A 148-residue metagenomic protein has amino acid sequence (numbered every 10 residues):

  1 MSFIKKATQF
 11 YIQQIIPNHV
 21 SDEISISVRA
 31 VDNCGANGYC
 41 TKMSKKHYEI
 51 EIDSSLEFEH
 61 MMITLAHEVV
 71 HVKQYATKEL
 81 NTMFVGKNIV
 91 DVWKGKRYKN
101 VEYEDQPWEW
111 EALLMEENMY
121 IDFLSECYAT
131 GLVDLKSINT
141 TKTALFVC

Functional and structural regions predicted by a protein language model:
M1-K45: Glycine-rich short-loop/terminal segments
T8-I24, E79-C148: Metalloprotease/metallohydrolase-associated module, dominated by Zn2+-dependent proteases
V28-R29, M62, K99-V101: Non-catalytic architectural context of zinc metalloproteases
T41-H47, N88-W93: Short alpha-helical hairpin
S44-Y48, V69-V72: Short, low-complexity, polar/charged sequence segments that are solvent-exposed and flexible
Y48-L65: Short pre-active-site segment immediately N-terminal to the catalytic Zn-binding motif
H60, A76-L80: Conserved alpha-helical segments that form or flank metal/cofactor-binding pockets of metalloenzymes
I63-Y75: Active-site recognition of the HExxH zinc-binding catalytic motif
